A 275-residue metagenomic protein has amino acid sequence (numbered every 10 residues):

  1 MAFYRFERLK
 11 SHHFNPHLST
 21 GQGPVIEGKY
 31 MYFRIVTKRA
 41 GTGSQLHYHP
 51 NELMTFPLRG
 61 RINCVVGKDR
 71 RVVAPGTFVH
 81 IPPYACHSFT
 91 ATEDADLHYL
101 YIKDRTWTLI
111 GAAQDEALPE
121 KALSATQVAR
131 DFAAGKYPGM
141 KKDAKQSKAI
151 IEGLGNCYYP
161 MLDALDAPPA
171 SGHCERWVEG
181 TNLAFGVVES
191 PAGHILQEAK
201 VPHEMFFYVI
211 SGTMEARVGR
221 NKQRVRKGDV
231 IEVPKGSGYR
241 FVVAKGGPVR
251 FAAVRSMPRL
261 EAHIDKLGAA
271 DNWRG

Functional and structural regions predicted by a protein language model:
M1-Y30, Q114-N182, K266-G275: A short, N-terminal "cap"/entry segment at the start of jelly-roll beta-barrel domains of the cupin/DSBH fold
H17-S19, R34-Y48, A167-H173, G186-V201: Conserved short histidine dyad/triad with adjacent acidic residue
G28, E52, G67-D69, T77 (+7 more regions): Polar/charged low-complexity regions in secreted precursors and cytosolic/nuclear IDRs
F33-T37, M54, R70, F78-H80 (+6 more regions): Conserved hydrophobic/aromatic beta-strand scaffold that supports enzyme active sites
R34-I35, C64, Y99, G186 (+2 more regions): Short hydrophobic/aromatic-rich beta-strand segments that constitute the beta-sheet cores of beta-sandwich/beta-barrel
G43, Y48-P75, A85, T90 (+1 more regions): A short beta-strand-loop-beta hairpin characteristic of the jelly-roll/cupin
N63, P75-T77, P83-I110, R226-K227 (+1 more regions): Ligand-binding loop in jelly-roll beta-barrel domains
